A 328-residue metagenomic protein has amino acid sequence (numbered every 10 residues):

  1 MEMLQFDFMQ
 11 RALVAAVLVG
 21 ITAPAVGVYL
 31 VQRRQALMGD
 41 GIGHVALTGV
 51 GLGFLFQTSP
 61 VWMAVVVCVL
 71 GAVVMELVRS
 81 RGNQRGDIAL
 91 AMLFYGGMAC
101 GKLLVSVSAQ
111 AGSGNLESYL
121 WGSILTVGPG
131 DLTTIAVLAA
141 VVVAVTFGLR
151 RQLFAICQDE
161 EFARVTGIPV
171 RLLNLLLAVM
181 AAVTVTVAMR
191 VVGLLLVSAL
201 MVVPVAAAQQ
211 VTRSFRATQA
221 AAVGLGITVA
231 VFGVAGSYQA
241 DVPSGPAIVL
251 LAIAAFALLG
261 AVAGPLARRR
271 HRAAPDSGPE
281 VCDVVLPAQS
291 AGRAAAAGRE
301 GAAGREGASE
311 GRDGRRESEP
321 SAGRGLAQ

Functional and structural regions predicted by a protein language model:
M1-G20: Membrane-interfacial amphipathic/re-entrant helices at transmembrane-helix boundaries
L4-Q5, L120-I124, L225-L258: C-terminal binding/interaction regions
D7-R11, G82, L90-L149, L176 (+1 more regions): Transmembrane helix-bundle core of multi-pass membrane transporters and related energy-transducing complexes
A12-A15, P60-V66, D87-A91, A136 (+2 more regions): Loop-to-transmembrane alpha-helix initiation sites
V28-A111, A208-A221, S237-A240, G264-P265: Short loop segments and helix-boundary regions at transmembrane helix junctions of multi-pass inner-membrane proteins
G128-P204: Helix-loop-helix "hairpin" substructures at the membrane interface of multi-pass membrane proteins
V191, L195-P246: Transmembrane alpha-helical segments in multi-pass inner-membrane proteins
V242-R293, R305-E306, E310-Q328: Cytosolic-side transmembrane-helix boundaries in multi-pass membrane proteins
